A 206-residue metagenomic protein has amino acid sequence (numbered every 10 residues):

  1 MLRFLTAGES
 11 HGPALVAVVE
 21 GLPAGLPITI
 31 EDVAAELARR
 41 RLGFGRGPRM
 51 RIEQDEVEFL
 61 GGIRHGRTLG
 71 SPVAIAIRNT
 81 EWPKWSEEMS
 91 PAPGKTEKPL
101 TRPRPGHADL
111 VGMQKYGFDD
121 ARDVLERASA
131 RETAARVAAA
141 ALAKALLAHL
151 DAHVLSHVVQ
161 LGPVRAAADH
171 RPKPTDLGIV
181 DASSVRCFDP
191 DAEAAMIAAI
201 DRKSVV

Functional and structural regions predicted by a protein language model:
M1-S204: Generic N-terminal targeting/processing segments that precede catalytic cores or assembly contacts
